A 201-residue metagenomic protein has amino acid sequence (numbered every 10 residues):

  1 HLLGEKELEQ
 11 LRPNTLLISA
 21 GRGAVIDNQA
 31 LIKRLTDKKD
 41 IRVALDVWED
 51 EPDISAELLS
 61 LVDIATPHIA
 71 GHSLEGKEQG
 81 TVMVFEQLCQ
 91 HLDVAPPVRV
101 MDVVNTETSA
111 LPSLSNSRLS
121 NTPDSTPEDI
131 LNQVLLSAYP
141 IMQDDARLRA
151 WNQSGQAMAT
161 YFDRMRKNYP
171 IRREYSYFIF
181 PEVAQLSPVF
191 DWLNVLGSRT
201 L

Functional and structural regions predicted by a protein language model:
H1-E5, G21: Glycine/threonine-rich flexible loop motifs
E5-L8, I32: Short hydrophobic/charged patches on amphipathic alpha-helices used for structural packing and interfaces
P13-L186, F190-L193: Rossmann-like dinucleotide-binding domain for NAD(H)/NADP(H)
